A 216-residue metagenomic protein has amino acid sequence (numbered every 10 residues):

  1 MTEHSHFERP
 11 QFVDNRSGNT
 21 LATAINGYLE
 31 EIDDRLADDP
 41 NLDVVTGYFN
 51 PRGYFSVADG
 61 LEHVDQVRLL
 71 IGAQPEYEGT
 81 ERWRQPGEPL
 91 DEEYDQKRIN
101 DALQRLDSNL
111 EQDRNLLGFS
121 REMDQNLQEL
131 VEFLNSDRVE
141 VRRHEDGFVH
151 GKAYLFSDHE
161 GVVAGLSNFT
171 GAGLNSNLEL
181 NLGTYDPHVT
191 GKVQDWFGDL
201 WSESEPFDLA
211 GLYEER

Functional and structural regions predicted by a protein language model:
M1-R216: PLD/PLD-like phosphodiesterase catalytic module centered on the HKD motif
